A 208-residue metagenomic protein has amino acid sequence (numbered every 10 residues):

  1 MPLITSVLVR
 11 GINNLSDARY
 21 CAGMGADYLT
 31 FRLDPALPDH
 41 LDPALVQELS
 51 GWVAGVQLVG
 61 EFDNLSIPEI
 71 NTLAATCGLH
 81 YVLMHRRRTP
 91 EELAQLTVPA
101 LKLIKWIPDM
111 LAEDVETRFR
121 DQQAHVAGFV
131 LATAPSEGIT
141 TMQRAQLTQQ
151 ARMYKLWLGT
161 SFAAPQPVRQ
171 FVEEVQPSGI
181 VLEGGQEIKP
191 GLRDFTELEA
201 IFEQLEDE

Functional and structural regions predicted by a protein language model:
M1-W157, F162-I180, G184-E208: Conserved N-terminal beta1-alpha1 strand-loop-helix module at the mouth
